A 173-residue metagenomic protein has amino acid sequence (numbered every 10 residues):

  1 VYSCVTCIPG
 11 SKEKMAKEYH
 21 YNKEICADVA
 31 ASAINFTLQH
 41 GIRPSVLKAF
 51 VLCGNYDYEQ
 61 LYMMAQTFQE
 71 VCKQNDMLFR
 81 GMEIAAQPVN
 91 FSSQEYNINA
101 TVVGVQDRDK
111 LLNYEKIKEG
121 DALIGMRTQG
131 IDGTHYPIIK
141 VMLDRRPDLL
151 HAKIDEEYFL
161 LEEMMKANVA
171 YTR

Functional and structural regions predicted by a protein language model:
V1-R173: Helix-biased detector of long, well-ordered alpha-helical tracts
